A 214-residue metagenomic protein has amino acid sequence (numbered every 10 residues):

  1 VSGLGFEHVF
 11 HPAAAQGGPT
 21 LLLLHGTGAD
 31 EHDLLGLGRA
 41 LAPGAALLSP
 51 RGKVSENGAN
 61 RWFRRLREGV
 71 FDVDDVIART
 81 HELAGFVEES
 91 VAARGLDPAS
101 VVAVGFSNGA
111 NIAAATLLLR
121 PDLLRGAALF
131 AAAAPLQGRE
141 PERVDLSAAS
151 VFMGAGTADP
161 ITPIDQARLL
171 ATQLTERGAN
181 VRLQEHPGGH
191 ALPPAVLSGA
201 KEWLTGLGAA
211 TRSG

Functional and structural regions predicted by a protein language model:
V1-S100: Serine-hydrolase catalytic machinery in alpha/beta-hydrolase-like enzymes
G18, A99, L146-V151, R177-N180: Short, proline-enriched alpha-helix->beta-strand connector loops that line the catalytic pocket of alpha/beta-hydrolase
G26, S107, A133, T157 (+1 more regions): Residue-level signal for short, function-critical loop segments
R39-A42, E142-A148: Short, conserved loop/helix-junction motifs that constitute active-site signature segments in enzyme catalytic cores
R51, V104, F130-A131, G154 (+1 more regions): Alpha/beta-hydrolase-fold catalytic nucleophile elbow
A99-L146: Primarily recognizes the serine-hydrolase "nucleophile elbow" in alpha/beta-hydrolase and SGNH/GDSL folds
F152-A155, D159: Short beta-strand/loop motif that positions the catalytic acidic residue of the alpha/beta-hydrolase fold
D165-G214: C-terminal catalytic histidine-bearing segment of alpha/beta-hydrolase fold enzymes
